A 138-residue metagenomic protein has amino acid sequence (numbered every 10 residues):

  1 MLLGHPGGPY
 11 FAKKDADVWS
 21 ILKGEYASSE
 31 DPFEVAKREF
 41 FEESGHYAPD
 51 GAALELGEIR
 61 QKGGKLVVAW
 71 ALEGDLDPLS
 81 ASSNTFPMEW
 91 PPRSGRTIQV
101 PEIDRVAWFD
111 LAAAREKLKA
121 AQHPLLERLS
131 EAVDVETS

Functional and structural regions predicted by a protein language model:
M1-I21, W70: N-terminal strand-loop-strand
P6-G8, E73-D77, L111-A113: Short loop segments at secondary-structure junctions
D17-L22, S28, S130, D134: Functional cleft and adjacent loop/helix regions within the main domain that mediate ligand binding or catalysis
I21-L56, D110: The catalytic Nudix box helix
Y26, A48, L76, A81 (+1 more regions): Hydrophobic pocket-lining residues within nucleotide cofactor-binding pockets
E58-G95, A107, L129, V133: Active-site-adjacent beta-strand/loop module that shapes the phosphate/pyrophosphate-binding cleft
I98-D104: Non-DNA-binding regulatory cores of transcription-related proteins, predominantly C-terminal effector-binding
A107, L111-S138: Charged phosphate-binding loop/patch that engages nucleotide di/tri-phosphates or the phosphate backbone of nucleic
